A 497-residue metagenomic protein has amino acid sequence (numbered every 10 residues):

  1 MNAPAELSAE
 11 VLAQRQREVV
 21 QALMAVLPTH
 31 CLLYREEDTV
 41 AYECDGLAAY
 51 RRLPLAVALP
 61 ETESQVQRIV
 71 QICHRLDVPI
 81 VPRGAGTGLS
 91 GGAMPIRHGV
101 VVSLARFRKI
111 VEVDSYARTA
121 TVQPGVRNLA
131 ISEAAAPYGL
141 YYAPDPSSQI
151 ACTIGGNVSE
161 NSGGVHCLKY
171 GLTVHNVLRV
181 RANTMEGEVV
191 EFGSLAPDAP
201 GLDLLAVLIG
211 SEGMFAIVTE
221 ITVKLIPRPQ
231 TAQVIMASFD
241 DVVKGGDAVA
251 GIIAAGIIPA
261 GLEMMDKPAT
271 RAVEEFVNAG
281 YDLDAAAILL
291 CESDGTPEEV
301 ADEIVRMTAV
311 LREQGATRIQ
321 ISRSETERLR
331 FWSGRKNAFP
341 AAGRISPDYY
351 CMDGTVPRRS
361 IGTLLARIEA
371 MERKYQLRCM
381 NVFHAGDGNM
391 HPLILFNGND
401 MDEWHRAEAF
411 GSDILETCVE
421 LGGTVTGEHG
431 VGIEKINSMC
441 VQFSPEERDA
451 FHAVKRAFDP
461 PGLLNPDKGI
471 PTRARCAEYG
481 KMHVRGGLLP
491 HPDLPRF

Functional and structural regions predicted by a protein language model:
M1-Q71, G88-R118, K267-N278, S324-C351 (+3 more regions): N-terminal flexible segment immediately upstream of the FAD-binding catalytic core in FAD-dependent oxidoreductases
P28-T29, V419-V431, R456, P460-K468: Alpha-helix capping/hinge segments and adjacent helical runs
L33-E43, V223-P227, Q233-F410, T417 (+1 more regions): C-terminal substrate-recognition/cap domain of FAD-linked oxidoreductases
C73, G213, D459: Conserved, mostly hydrophobic/aromatic
S90-R108, A136-L140, G163-V174, T222-P227 (+3 more regions): A glycine- and small-aliphatic-rich helix-loop capping segment at beta-alpha/alpha-beta transitions that lines
K109-E263, L464, G480-G487, H491-F497: FAD-binding subdomain of flavoenzyme oxidoreductases
E188, N437-F497: Activity-critical C-terminal alpha-helical subdomain
